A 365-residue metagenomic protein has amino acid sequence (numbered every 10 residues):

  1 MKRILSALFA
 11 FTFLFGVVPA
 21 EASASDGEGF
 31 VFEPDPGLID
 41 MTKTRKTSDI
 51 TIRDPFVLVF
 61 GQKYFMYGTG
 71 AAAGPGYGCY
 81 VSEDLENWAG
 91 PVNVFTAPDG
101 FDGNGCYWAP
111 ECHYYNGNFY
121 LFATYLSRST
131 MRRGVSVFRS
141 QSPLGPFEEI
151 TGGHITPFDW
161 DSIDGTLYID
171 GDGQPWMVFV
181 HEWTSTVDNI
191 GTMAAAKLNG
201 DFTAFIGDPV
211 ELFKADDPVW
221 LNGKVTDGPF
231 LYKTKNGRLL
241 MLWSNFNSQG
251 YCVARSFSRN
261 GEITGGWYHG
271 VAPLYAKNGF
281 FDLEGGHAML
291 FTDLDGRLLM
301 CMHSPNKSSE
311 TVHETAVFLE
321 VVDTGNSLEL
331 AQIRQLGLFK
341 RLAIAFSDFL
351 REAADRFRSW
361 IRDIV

Functional and structural regions predicted by a protein language model:
M1-K2, L350: Structural motif marking the loop-to-transmembrane transition
K2-A10: Sec-dependent signal peptide recognition, specifically the positively charged N-region followed immediately by
L14-A22: C-terminal segment of classical bacterial N-terminal signal peptides
A24-A354, R358-I361: Carbohydrate-active catalytic/glycan-binding domains of CAZyme proteins, especially the secreted or lumenal ectodomains
I364-V365: Short, solvent-exposed mixed-charge patches
